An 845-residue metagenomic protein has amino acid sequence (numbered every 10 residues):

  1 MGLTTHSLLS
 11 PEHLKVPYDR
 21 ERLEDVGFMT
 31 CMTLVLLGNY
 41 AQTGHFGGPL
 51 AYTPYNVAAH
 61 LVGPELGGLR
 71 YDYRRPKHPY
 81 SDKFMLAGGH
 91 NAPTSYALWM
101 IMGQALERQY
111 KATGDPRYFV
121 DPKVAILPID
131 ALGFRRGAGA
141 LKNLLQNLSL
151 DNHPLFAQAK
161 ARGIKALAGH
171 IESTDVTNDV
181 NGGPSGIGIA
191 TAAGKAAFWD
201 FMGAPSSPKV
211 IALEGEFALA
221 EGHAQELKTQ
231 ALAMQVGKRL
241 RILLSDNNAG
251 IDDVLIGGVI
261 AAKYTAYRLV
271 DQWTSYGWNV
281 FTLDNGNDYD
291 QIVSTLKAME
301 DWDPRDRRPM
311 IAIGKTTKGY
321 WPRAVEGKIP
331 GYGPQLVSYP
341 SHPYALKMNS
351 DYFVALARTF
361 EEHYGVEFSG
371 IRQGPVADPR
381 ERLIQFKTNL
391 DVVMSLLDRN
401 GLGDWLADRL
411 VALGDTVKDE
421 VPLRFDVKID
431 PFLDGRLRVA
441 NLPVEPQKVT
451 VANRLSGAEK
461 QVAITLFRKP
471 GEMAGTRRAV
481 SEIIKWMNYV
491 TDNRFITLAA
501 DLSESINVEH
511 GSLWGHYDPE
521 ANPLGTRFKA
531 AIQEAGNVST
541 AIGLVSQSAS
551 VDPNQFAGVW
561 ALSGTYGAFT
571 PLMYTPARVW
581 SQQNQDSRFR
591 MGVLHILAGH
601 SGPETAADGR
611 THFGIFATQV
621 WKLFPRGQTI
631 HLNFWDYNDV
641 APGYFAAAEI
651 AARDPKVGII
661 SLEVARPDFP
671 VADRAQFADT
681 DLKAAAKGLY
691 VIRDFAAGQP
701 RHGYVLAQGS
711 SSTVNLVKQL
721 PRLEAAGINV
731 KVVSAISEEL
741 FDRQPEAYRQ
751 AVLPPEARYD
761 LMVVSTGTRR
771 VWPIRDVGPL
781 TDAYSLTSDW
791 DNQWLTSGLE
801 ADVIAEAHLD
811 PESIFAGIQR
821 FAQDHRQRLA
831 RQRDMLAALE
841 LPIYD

Functional and structural regions predicted by a protein language model:
V16, L23, C31-V35, L50-M234 (+4 more regions): Cofactor-binding active-site loop characterized by glycine-rich and histidine/acidic residues
G27-T43, S245: N-terminal capping segment at the start of a domain
A41-T53, F84-H90, G133-R136, N147 (+12 more regions): Active-site nucleophile and cofactor-binding loops and adjacent substrate-binding regions of central metabolic enzymes
M100-A105, A197-M202, A224-V236, G327-P334 (+3 more regions): A glycine- and small-aliphatic-rich helix-loop capping segment at beta-alpha/alpha-beta transitions that lines
Q104-R117, A131, L232-L243, S275 (+1 more regions): A glycine-rich helix N-cap at a beta->alpha junction
A112-D115, F119-D121, A125, N349 (+3 more regions): N-terminal leader/propeptide and maturation segments of large enzyme subunits in energy/redox metabolism and hydrolases
G133, G137-N178, I187-T191, F201-I211 (+6 more regions): Thiamine diphosphate
N400-R590, F677-S712, K718-I728, P773 (+1 more regions): Non-catalytic terminal/interface segments that mediate subunit docking, oligomerization, and allosteric communication
